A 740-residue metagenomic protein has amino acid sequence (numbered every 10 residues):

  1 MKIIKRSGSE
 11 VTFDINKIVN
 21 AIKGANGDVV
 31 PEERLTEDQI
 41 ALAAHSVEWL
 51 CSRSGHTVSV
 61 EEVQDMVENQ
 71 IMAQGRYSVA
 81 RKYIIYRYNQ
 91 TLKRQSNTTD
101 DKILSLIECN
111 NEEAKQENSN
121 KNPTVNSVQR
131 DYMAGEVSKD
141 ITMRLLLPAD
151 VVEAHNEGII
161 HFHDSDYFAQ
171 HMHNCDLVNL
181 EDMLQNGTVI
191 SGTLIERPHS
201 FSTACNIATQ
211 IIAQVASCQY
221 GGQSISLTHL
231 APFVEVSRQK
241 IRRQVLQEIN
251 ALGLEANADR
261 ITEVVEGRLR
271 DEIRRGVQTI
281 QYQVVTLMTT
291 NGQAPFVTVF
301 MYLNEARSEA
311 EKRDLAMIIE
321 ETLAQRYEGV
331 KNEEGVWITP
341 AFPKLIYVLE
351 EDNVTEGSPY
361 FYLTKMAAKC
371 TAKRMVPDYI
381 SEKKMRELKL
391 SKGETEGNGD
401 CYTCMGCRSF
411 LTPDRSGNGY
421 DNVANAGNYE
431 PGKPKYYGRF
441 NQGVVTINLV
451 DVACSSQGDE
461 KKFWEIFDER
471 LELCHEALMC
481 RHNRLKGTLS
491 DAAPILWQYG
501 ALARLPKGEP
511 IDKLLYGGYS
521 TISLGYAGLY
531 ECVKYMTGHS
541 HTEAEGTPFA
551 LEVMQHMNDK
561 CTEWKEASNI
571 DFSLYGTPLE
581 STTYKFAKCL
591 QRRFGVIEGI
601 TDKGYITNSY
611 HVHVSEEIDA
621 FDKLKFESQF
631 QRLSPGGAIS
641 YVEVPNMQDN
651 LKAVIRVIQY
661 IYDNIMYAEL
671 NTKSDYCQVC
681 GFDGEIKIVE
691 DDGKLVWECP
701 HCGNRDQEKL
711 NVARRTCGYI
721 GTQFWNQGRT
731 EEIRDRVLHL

Functional and structural regions predicted by a protein language model:
M1-C109, R734-H739: Charged, amphipathic alpha-helical regulatory modules used for macromolecular assembly or allosteric control
I15-V19, G75-S78, R307-L315, T537-S540 (+2 more regions): Short amphipathic alpha-helical segments with coiled-coil-like heptad repeat character
K23, H475, M479, Y530-K534: Amphipathic, well-packed alpha-helical segments that form the structural scaffold of globular domains
N89-G518, H539, E543-R705, N711: Conserved catalytic cores of very large enzyme subunits
I273-Q281, K534-Y535, R729-D735: Metallocofactor- and cofactor-centric catalytic cores in central/energy metabolism, strongly enriched
I522-Y535, Q555, R715: Contiguous, well-ordered alpha-helical segments that form the cores/surfaces of helical PPI scaffolds
H701-L740: Long insertion/accessory domains within large nucleic-acid-processing enzymes
